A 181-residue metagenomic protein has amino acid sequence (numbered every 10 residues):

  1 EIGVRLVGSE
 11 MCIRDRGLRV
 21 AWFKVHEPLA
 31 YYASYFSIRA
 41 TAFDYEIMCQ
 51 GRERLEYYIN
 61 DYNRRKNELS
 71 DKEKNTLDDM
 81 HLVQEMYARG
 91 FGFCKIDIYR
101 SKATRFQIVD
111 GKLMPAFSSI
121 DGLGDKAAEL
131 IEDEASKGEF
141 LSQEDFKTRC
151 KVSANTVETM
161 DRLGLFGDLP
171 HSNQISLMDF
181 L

Functional and structural regions predicted by a protein language model:
E1-G8: Positively charged, low-complexity/disordered segments
S9-E10, R14-L181: Noncatalytic, beta-rich nucleic-acid-contacting surfaces in large DNA/RNA-processing enzymes
